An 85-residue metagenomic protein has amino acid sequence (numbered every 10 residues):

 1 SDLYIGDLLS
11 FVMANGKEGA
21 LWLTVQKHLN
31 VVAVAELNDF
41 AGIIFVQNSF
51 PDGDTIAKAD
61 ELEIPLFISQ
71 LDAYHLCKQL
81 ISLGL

Functional and structural regions predicted by a protein language model:
D2-L21, V25-L85: Feature captures the catalytic cores and cofactor-binding loops of soluble hydro-lyases/lyases that act on carboxylate
